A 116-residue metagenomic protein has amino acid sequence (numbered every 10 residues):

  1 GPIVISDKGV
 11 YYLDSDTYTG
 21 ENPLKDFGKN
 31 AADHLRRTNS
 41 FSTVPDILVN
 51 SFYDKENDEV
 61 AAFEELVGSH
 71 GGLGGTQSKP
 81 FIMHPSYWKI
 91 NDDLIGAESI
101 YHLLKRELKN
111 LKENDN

Functional and structural regions predicted by a protein language model:
G1-L111: Active-site neighborhoods of enzymes that stabilize oxyanions during catalysis
D115: Conserved "HGTGT" condensation-loop signature of ketosynthase/thiolase-family condensing enzymes that catalyze
